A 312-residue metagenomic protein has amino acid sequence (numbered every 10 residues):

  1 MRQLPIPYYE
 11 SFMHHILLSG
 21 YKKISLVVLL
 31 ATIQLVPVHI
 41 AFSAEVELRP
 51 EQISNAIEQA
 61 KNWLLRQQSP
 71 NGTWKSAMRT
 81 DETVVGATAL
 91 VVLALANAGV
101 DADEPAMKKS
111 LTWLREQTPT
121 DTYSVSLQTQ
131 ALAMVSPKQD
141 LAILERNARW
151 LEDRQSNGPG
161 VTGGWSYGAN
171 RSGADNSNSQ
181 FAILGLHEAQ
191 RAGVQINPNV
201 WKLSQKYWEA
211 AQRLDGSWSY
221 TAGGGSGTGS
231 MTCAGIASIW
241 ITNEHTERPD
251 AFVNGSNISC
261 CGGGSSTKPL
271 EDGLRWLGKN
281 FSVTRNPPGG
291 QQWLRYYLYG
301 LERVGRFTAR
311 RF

Functional and structural regions predicted by a protein language model:
M1-Y21: N-terminal secretory signal peptides that target proteins for export/translocation
K22-K23, I57: Charged/polar low-complexity intrinsically disordered segments
S25-P37: Bacterial N-terminal signal peptides
V36-A44: Signal peptide processing junction and immediate N-terminal pro/mature segment of secreted/exported proteins
A44-N62, T73-A106, Q117-R149, D153-L203 (+1 more regions): An alpha-helical repeat/solenoid feature that recognizes helix-turn-helix modules
Q68, G72: N-terminal glycine-/serine-/threonine-rich phosphate-binding loop
